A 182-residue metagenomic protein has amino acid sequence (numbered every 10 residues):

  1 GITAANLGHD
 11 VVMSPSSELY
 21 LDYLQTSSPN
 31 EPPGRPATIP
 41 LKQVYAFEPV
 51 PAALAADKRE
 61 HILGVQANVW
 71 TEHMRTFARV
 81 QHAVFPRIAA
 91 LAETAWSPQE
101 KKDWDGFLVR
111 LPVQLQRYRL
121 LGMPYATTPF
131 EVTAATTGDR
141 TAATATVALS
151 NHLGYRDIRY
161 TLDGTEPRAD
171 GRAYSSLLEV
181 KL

Functional and structural regions predicted by a protein language model:
G1-Q116: Conserved alpha/beta catalytic core and glycan-binding cleft of carbohydrate-active enzymes
P98, K102-L182: Short, compositionally stereotyped local motifs that mark structural "simplifiers"
